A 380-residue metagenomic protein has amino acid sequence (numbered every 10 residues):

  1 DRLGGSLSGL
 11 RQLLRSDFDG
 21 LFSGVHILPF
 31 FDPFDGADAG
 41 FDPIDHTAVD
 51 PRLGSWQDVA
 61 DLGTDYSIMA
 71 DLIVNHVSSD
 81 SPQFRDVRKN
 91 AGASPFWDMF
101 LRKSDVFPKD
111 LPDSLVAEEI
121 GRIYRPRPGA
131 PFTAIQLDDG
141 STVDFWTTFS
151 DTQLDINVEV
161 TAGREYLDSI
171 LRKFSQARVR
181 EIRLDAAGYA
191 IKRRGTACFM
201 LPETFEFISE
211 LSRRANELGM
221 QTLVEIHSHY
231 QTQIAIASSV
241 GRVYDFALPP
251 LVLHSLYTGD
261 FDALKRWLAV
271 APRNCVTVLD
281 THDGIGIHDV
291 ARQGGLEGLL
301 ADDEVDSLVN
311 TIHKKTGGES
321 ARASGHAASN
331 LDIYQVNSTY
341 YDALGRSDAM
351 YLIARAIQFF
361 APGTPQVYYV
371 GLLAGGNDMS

Functional and structural regions predicted by a protein language model:
D1-S380: Active-site and adjacent substrate-binding regions of carbohydrate-active enzymes
